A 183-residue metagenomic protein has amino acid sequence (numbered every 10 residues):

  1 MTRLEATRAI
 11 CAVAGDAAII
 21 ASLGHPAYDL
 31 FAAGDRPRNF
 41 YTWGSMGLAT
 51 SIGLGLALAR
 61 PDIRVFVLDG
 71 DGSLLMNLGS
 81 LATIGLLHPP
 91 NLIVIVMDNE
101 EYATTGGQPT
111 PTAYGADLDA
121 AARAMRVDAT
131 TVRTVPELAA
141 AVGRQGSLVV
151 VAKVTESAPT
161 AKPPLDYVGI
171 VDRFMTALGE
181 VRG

Functional and structural regions predicted by a protein language model:
M1, L23-A27, P90-L92: Short hydrophobic/aromatic-rich motifs at helix boundaries and adjacent loops
M1-G15: Active-site pocket-lining segments that scaffold enzyme catalytic pockets across diverse folds
R3-E5, A32-R182: Thiamine diphosphate
I10, I19-A21, I84, V150: Generic structural hydrophobic/aromatic packing signal, biased to beta-strands
A17-R36: Acidic-glycine-rich active-site phosphate/pyrophosphate-binding loop
